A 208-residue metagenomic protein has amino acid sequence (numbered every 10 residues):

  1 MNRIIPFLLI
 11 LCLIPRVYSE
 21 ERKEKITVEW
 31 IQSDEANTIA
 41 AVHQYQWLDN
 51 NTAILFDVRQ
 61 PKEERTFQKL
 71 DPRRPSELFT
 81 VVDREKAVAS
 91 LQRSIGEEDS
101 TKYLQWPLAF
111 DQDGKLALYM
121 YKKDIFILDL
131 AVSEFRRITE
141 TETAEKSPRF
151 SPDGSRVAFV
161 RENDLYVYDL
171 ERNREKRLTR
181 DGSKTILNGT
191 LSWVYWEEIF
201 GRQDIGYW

Functional and structural regions predicted by a protein language model:
I4-L13: Sec-dependent N-terminal signal peptides
V17-W208: Beta-propeller folds
